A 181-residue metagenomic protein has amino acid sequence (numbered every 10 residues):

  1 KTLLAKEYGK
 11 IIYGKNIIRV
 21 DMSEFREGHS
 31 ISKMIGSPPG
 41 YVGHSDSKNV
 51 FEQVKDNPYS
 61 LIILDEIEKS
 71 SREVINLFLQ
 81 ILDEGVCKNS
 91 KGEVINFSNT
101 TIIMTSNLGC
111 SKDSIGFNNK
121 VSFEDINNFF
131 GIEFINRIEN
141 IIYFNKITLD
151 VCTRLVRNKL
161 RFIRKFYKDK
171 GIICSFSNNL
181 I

Functional and structural regions predicted by a protein language model:
K1-I181: AAA+ P-loop NTPase nucleotide-binding core of proteostasis motors
